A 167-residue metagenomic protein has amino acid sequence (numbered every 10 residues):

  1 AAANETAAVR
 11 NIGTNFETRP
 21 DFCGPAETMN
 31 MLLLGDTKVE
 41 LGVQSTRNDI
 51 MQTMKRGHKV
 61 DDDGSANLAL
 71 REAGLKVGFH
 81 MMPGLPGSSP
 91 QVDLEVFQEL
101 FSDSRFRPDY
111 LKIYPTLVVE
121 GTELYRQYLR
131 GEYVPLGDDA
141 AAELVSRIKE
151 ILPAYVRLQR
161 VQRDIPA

Functional and structural regions predicted by a protein language model:
A1-G78, M82-D139, E143: Conserved non-cysteine loop/helix-boundary elements of the Radical SAM core domain that shape
Y133-A167: C-terminal accessory regions of radical SAM enzymes
